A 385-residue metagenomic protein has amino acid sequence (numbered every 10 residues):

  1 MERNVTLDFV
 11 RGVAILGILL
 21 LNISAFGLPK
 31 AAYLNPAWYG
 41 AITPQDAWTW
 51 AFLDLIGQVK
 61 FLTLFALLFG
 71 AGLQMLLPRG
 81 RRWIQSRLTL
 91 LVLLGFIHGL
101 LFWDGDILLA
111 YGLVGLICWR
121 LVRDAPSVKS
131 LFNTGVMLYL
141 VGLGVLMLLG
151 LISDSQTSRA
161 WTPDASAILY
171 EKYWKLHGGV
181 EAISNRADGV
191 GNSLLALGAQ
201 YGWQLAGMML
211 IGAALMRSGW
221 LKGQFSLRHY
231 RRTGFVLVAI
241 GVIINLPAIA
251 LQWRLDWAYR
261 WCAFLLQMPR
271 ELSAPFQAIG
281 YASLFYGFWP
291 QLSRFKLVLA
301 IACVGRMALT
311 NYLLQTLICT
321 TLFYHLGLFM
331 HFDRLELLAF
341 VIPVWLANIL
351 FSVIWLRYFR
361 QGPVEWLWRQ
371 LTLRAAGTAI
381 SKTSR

Functional and structural regions predicted by a protein language model:
M1-F69, L76: N-terminal signal-anchor module of multipass membrane proteins
A41-L53, G178-S193, D256-Q267: Juxtamembrane membrane-water interface segments that cap and precede transmembrane helices
T63-P78, L109-V122, Q200-G223, S273-S293: Specific transmembrane alpha-helix
G80-R82, W119-T134, A214-V236: Solvent-exposed interhelical
R81-W83, L90-L121: Membrane-interface helix-loop-helix modules in multi-pass inner-membrane proteins
N133-L215: Long hydrophobic alpha-helical segments that form multi-pass transmembrane helix bundles in integral membrane proteins
L205, Y259-Y358: Alpha-helical transmembrane segments of multi-pass integral membrane proteins
R360-R385: Membrane-proximal cytoplasmic C-terminal regulatory module of class A 7TM GPCRs
